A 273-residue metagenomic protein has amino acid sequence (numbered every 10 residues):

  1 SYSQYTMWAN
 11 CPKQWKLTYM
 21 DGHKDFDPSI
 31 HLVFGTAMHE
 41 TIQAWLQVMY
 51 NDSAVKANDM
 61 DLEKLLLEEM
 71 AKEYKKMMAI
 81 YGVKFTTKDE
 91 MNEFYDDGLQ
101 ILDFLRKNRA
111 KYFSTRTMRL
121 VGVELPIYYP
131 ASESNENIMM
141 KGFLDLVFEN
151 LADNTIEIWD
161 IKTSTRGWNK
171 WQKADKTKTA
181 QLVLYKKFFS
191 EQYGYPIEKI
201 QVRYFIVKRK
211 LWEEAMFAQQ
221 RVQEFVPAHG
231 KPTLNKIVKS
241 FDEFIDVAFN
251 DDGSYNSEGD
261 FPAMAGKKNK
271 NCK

Functional and structural regions predicted by a protein language model:
S1-K273: RecB-family 4Fe-4S metal-dependent nuclease core
